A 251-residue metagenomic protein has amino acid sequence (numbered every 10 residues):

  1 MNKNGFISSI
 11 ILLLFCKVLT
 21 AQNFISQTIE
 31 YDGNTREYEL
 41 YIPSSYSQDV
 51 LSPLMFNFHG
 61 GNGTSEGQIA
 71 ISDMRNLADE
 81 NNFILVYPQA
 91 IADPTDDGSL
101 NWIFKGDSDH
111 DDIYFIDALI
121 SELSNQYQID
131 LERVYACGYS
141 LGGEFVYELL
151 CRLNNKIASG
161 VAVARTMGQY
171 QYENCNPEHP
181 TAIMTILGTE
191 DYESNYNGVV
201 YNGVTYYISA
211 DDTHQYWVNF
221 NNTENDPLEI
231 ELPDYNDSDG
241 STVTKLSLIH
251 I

Functional and structural regions predicted by a protein language model:
M1-N23: Bacterial Sec-dependent N-terminal signal peptides
L19-L54, E80, S108, C137-V161 (+2 more regions): A domain-start/cap signature at the N-terminus of enzymes
E39, L54-F58, I84-Q89, R133-G138 (+5 more regions): Structural recognition of the beta-strand scaffold that forms the well-ordered cores of secreted hydrolase catalytic
S47-T95, Q169-Y170, E193: Short substrate-entry loop that stabilizes the transition state in hydrolases
Q68, G106-Y114, C151, V204-I208: Soluble non-cytosolic domains of exported or imported proteins
Q89-D111: Cap/lid segment of the alpha/beta-hydrolase catalytic domain
K105-Y127: Alpha/beta-hydrolase active-site loop
A158-S241, S247: The feature captures the conserved acid-bearing segment of alpha/beta-hydrolase catalytic domains
